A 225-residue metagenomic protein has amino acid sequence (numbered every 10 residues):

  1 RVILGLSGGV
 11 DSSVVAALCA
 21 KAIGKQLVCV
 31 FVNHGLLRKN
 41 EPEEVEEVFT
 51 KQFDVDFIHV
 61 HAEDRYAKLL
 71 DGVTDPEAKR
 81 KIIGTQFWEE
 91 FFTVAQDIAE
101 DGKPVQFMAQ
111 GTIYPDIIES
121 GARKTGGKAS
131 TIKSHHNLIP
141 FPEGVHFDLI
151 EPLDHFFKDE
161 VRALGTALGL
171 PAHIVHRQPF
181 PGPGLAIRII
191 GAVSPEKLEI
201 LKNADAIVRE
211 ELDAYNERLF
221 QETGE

Functional and structural regions predicted by a protein language model:
V2-L6, V10-E47, I139: ATP-dependent adenylation/pyrophosphate-handling site
V10-L18, D64, Q110-I117: Core structural elements
S12, R38, P42, P76 (+7 more regions): Generic structural signal for well-ordered, non-membrane alpha-helical segments in soluble metabolic enzymes
Q26-V28, D56-I58, D148: Conserved beta-strand segments of alpha/beta enzyme cores
C29-V32, L70, T74-K79, G144-D154 (+2 more regions): Short beta-alpha connecting loops at secondary-structure transitions that line or flank enzyme active sites
P42-A78, T85-I98, G102-I113, T125 (+3 more regions): A conserved beta-strand->alpha-helix junction
Q110, P115-S120, D148, P152-E225: Mid-to-C-terminal catalytic subdomains of enzymes that bind/position adenosyl phosphate moieties or nucleic-acid
